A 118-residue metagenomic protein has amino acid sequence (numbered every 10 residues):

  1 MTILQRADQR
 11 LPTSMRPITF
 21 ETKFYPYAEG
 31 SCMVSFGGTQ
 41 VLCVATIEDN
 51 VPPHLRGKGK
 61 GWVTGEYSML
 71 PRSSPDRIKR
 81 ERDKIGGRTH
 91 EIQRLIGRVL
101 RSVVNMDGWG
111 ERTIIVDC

Functional and structural regions predicted by a protein language model:
M1-P26: Short, Gly/Pro- and small/polar-rich lid/capping loops
P17, W62, T113: A residue-level signal for beta-strand positions that form part of recognition/binding surfaces within mature
I18-T22, I78, V116: Generic structural motif
F24, C32-W109: Glycine-rich, flexible beta-strand/loop modules in the N-terminal catalytic cores of phosphate-handling
D107-C118: Hydrophobic, well-structured mid-protein blocks that either form specific transmembrane helices
